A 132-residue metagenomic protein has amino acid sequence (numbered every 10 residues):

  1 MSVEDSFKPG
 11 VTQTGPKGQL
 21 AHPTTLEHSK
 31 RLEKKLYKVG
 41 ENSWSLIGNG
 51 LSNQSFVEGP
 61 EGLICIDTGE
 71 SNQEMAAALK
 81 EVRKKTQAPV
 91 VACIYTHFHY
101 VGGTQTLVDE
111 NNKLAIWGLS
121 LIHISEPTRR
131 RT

Functional and structural regions predicted by a protein language model:
M1-E27, L32: N-terminal pre-domain segments of enzymes
E33-T86: Conserved beta-strand hairpin/beta-sheet module of binuclear metal-dependent hydrolase folds, prominently
I64-I66, I94, I116: Residue-level marker for buried hydrophobic side chains located in beta-strands that build the well-ordered beta-sheet
A88-V90, N111-L114: A short helix->loop->beta-strand "cap" motif at the edges of active sites that frequently abuts
V90-V101: Metallo-beta-lactamase
V91, W117-S120: Short internal beta-strands
G102-N111: Metal-dependent catalytic neighborhoods of phosphoester/phosphodiester hydrolases
I122-T132: Single conserved hydrophobic/aromatic residue that forms the stacking wall/gate of nucleotide- or nucleobase-binding
